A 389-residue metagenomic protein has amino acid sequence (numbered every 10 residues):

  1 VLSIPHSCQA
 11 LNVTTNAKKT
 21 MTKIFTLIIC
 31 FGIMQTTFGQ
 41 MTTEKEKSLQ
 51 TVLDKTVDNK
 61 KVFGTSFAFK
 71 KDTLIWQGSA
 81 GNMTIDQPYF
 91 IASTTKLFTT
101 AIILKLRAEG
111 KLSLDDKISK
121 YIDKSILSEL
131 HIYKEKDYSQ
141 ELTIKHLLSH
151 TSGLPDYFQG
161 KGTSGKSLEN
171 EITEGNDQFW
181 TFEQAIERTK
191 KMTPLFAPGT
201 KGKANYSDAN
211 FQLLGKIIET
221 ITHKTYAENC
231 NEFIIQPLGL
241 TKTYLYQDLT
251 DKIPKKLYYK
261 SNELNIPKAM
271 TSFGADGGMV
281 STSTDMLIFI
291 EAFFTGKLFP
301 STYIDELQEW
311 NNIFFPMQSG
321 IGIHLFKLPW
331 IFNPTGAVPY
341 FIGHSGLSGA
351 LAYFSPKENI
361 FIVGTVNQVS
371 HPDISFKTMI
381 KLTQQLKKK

Functional and structural regions predicted by a protein language model:
V1-E44: Bacterial Sec-dependent N-terminal signal peptides
M41-D58: Short N-terminal segments immediately surrounding and downstream of signal-peptide cleavage
L53, F67, D72, K96-T99 (+7 more regions): Residue-level preference for non-acidic, small/hydrophobic
L53-T84, P88-F90, F179, I323-L325 (+2 more regions): A short, well-structured edge-of-sheet supersecondary motif
N59-G64, G81-H146, A197-S207, G274-G277 (+1 more regions): Short active-site loop at a secondary-structure junction that contains or immediately precedes the catalytic residue(s)
L130-I342: Short, surface-exposed loop or secondary-structure junction motifs that flank catalytic or metal-binding residues
L328, S370-K389: Short, gly/Ser/Thr-rich active-site loops of penicillin-recognizing serine hydrolases
Y340-G343, S348-F361: Short, surface-exposed beta-strand/loop micro-motifs that present aromatic residues
